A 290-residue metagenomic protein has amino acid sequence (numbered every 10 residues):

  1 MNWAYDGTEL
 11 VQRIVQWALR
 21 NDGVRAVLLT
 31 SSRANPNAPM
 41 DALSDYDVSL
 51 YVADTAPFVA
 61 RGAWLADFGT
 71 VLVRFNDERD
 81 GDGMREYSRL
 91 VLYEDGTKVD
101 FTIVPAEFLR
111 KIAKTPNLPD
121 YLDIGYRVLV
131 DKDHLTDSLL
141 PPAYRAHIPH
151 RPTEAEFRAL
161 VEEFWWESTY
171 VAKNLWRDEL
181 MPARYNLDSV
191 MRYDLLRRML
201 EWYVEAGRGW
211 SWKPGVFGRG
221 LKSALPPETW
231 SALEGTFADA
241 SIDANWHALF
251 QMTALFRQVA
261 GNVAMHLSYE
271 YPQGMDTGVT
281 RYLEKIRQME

Functional and structural regions predicted by a protein language model:
M1-D22, T30-L43, S49-I112: Metal-dependent nucleotidyltransferase catalytic core
W3, D67-P182, L187-D188, Q288: Conserved NTP/Mg2+-binding pocket subregion across the NTase superfamily
L10-Q12, V24, P142-I148, L233-E234: Short amphipathic alpha-helical segments, especially helix-boundary/capping motifs
V27, Y46, K132-D133, Y203 (+1 more regions): Surface-exposed loop/turn and secondary-structure junction residues enriched for glycine/proline
S31-A42, D120, Y126, D133-L139 (+1 more regions): Short, charged helix-to-loop "capping" segments that act as catalytic/coupling loops
H147-E290: Conserved nucleotidyltransferase catalytic core and NTase-mimicking acidic/glycine-rich helix/loop elements in nucleic
